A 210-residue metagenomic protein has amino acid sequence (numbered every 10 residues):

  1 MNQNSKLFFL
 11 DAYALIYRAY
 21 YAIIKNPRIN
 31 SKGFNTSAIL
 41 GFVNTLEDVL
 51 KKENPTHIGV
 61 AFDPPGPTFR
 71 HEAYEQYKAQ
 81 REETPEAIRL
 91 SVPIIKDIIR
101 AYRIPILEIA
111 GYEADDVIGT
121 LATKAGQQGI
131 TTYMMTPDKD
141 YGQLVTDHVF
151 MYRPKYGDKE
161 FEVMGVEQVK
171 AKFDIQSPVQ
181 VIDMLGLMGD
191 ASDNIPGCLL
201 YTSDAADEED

Functional and structural regions predicted by a protein language model:
M1-G59, D63, F69-A73: Non-catalytic, usually N-terminal nucleic-acid engagement modules in DNA/RNA processing proteins
N2-Q3, K25-I29, A79-S203: Extended two-metal-dependent nuclease catalytic cores across DNA- and RNA-processing enzymes
Y17, F69, G142-L144, D210: Conserved protein kinase catalytic core
K51-K52, K124-Q127, E208: Secondary-structure boundary motif
Q76: Active-site His/acidic residue clusters
D204-D210: A short, hydrophobic C-terminal helix/tail in secreted or cell-surface proteins
